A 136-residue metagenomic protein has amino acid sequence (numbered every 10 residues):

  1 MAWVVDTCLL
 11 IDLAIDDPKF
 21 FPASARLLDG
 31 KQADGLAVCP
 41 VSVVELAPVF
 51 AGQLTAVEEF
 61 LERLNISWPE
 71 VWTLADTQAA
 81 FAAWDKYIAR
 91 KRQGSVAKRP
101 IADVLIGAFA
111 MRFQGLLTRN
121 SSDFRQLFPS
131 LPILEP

Functional and structural regions predicted by a protein language model:
M1, Q32-L36, L46, N65-W68 (+1 more regions): Short active-site oxyanion
M1-V38, P48-L61: Short, well-structured N-terminal submotif of metal-dependent ribonuclease cores
A2, G107-P136: Acidic, PIN/NYN-like endoribonuclease modules and their adjacent C-terminal/linker elements
T7, P40-V43, P100-V104, S121: Conserved glycosyltransferase catalytic-site signature
L10-I11, V44-A47, R125, L134: Nucleotide phosphate-binding site architecture
L54-V57, Y87-I88, I133-P136: Short, hinge-like loop/turn segments at secondary-structure boundaries
A56-D76: Generic detector of contiguous secondary-structure segments
P69-G115: Active-site neighborhoods of divalent-metal-dependent phosphate/nucleic-acid chemistry enzymes
